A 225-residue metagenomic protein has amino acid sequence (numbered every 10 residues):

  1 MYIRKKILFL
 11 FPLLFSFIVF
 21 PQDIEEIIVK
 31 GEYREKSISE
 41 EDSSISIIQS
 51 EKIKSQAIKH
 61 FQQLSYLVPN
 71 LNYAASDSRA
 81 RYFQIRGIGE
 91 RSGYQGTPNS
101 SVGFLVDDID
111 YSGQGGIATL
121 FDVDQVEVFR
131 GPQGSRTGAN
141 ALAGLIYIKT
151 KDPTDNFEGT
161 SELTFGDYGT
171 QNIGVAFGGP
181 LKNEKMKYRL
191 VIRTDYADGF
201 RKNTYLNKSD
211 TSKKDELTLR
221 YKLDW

Functional and structural regions predicted by a protein language model:
R4-P12: Sec-dependent signal peptide recognition, specifically the positively charged N-region followed immediately by
E25-Q56, R81-Q84, V102: N-terminal periplasmic "start-of-domain" segments of outer-membrane beta-barrel proteins
I45, I53, L64-S65, V126-G131 (+2 more regions): Non-catalytic regulatory/gating segments with a bias toward low-complexity or hydrophobic composition
Q62, Y66-I109: Extracytoplasmic beta-strand/coil segments of soluble accessory domains associated with Gram-negative outer-membrane
Q62, Y82-Q84, V128, N140-L163 (+2 more regions): N-terminal periplasmic accessory domains that precede and gate Gram-negative outer-membrane beta-barrel machines
G93-Y94, S101-P132: Short acidic/polar hinge/loop motifs at secondary-structure boundaries that mediate gating or recognition
E158-T160, F165-A197, R201-W225: Transmembrane beta-barrel wall of Gram-negative outer-membrane proteins
